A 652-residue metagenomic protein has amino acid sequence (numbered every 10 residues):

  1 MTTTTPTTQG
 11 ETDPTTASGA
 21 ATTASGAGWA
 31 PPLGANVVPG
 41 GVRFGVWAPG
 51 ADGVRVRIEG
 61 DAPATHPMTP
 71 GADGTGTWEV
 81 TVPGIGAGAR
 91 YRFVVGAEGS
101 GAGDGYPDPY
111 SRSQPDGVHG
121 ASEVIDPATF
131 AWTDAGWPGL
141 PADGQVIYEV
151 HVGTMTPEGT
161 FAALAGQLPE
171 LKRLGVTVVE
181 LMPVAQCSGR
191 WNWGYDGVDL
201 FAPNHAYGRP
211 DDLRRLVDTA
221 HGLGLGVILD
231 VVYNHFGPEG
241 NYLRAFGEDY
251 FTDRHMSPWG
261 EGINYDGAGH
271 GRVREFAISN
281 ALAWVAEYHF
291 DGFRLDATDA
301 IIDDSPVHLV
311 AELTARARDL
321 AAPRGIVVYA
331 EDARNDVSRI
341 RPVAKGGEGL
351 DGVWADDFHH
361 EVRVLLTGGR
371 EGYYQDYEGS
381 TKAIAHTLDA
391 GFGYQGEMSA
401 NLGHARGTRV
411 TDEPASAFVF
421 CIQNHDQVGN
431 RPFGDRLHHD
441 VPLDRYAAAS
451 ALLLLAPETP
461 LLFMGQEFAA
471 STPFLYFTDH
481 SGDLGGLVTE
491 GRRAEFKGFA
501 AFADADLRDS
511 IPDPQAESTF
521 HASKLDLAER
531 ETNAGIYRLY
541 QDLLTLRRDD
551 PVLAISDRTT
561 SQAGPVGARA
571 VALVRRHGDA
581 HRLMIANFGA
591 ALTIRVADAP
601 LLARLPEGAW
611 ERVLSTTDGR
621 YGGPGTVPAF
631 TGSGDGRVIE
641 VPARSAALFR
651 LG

Functional and structural regions predicted by a protein language model:
T2-P39, R43, A62-P67, G71-E149 (+4 more regions): The feature marks proteins involved in alpha-glucan
N36, G40-D52, D526-G535, Q541 (+2 more regions): Carbohydrate-binding surface patches
V46, F93, V150, L171 (+11 more regions): Conserved, mostly hydrophobic/aromatic
A48, A87-A89, V627-G652: C-terminal beta-strand-rich structural cap/linker in extracellular carbohydrate-active enzymes
F93, I511-T559: Aromatic- and carboxylate-lined catalytic core of secreted/periplasmic carbohydrate-active enzymes
V95-A135, L223, N241-E248, T252-P258 (+2 more regions): Core domains of carbohydrate- and sulfate-ester-processing enzymes
P115, A135-A142, H151-V327, S338-R339: Substrate-binding/active-site clefts of carbohydrate-active enzymes
P115, G120, T314-A505, R548 (+2 more regions): Conserved alpha/beta catalytic core and glycan-binding cleft of carbohydrate-active enzymes
